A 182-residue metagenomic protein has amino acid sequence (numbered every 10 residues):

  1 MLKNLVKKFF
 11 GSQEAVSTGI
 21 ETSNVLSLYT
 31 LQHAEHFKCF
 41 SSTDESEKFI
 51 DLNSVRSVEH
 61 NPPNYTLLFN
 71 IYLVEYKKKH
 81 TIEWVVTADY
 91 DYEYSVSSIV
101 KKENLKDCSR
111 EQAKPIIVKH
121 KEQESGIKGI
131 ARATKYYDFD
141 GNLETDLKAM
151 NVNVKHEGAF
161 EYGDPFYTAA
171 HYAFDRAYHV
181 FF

Functional and structural regions predicted by a protein language model:
M1-F10: Polybasic, Ser/Thr-rich amphipathic helices
V16-V85, D89-F182: N-terminal secretory-pathway/extracellular module detecting exported/lumenal segments and adjacent signal-anchor/first
